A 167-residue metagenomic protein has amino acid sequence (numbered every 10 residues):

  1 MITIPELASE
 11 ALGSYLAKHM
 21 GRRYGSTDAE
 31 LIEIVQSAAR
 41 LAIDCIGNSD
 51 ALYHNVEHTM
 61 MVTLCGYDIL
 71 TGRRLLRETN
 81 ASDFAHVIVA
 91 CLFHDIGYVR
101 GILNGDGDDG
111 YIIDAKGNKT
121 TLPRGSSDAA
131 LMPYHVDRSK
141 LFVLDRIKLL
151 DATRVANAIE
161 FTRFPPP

Functional and structural regions predicted by a protein language model:
M1-S37, L41-A51: Non-catalytic interface/linker regions that flank or bridge core catalytic/transmembrane domains
S37-L64, K119-A129: Active-site flanking loop/helix segments enriched in acidic
N48-H86: Alpha-helical phosphate/pyrophosphate-handling elements in metalloenzyme active cores
L52-V56, M60-M61, I96-G101, P133 (+2 more regions): All-alpha helical catalytic cores of prenyl diphosphate-utilizing isoprenoid enzymes
V62-I69, M132-I147: An active-site-proximal "capping" alpha-helix that borders the catalytic cofactor pocket
D83-R100: Active-site alpha-helical segments that house and flank conserved acidic catalytic motifs for diphosphate chemistry
A85-I88, D137-P167: Histidine/acidic-rich helix-loop-helix segments that form or flank divalent-metal centers in metalloenzyme catalytic
G110-R138: Divalent-cation-assisted or electrostatically stabilized phosphate/pyrophosphate-binding catalytic cores
